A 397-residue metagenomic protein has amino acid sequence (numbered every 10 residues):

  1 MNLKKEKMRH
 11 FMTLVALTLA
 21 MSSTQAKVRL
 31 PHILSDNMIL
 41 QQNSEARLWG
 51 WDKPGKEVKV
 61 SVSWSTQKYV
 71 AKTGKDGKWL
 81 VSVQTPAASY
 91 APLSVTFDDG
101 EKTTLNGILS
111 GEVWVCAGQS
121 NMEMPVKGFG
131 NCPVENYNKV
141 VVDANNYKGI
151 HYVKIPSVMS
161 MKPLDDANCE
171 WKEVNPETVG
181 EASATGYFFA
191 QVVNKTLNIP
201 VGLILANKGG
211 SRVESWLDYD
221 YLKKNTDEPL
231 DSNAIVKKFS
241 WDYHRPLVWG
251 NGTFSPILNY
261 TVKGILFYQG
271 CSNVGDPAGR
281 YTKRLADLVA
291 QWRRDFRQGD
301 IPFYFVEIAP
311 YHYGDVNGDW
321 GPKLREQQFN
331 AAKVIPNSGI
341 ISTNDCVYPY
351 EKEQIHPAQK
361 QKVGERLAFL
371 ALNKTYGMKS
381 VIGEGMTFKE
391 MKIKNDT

Functional and structural regions predicted by a protein language model:
M1-V28: Bacterial Sec-dependent N-terminal signal peptides
K27-T397: Cell-envelope and extracellular/periplasmic
